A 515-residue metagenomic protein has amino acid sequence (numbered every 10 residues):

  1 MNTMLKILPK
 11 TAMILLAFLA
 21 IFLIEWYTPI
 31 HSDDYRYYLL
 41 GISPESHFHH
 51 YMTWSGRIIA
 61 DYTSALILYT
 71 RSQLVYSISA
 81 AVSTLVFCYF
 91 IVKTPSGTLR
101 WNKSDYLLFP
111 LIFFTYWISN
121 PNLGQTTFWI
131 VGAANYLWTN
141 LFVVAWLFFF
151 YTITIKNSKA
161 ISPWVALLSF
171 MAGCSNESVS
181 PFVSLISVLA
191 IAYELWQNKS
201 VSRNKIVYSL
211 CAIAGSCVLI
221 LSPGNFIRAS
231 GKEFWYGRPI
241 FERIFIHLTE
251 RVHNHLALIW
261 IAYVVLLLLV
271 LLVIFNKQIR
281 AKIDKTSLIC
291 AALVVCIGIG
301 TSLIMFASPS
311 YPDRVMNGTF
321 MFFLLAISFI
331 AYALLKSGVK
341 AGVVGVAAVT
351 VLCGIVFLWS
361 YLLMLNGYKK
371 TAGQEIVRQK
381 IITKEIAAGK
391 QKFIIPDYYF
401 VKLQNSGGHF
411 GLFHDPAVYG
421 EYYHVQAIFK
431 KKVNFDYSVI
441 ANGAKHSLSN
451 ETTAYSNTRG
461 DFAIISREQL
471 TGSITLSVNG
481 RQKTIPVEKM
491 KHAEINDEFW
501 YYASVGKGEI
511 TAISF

Functional and structural regions predicted by a protein language model:
M1-L5: Short, Lys/Arg-rich, polar N-terminal cytosolic tail immediately upstream of the first transmembrane signal-anchor
L8-H50, W54, S64, L68-F87 (+6 more regions): Intrinsically disordered, polar/acidic, low-complexity terminal segments
L8-L23, L107-F114, A166-L167, Y208-G215 (+1 more regions): Alpha-helical transmembrane segments
L23-I78, I130, G173-I299, F306-V315: Transmembrane catalytic cores of multi-pass membrane glycosyltransferases and polysaccharide-assembly enzymes
T84-P95, F142-T154, L185-A192, L267-V273 (+2 more regions): Transmembrane alpha-helical segments
D105-Y151, I259-A262, I299-I330: Membrane-interface micro-motifs in multi-pass membrane enzymes
T152-M171, I206-V207: Short hydrophobic alpha-helices at membrane interfaces in multi-pass membrane enzymes
T286-C290, L334-W359: Signature aromatic-anchored transmembrane alpha helix within multi-pass, membrane-resident enzymes that catalyze glycan
